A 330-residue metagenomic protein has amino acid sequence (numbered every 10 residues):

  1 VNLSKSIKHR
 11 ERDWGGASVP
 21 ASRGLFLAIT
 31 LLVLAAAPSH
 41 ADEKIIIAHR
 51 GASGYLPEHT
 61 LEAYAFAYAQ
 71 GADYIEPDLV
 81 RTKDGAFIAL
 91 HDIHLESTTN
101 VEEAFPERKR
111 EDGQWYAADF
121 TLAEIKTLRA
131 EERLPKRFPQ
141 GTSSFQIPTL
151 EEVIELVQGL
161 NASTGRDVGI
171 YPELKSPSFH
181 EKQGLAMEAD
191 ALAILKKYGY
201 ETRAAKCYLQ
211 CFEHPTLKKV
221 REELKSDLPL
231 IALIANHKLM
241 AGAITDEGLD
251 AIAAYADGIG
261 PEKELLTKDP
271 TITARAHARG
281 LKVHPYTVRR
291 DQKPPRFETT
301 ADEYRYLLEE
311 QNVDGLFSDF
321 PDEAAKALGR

Functional and structural regions predicted by a protein language model:
S4-S6, S18, S22: Serine residues within intrinsically disordered or low-complexity segments
G24-A35: Bacterial N-terminal signal peptides
S39-R330: Phosphate-group recognition and catalysis centered on beta-loop-alpha active-site segments
